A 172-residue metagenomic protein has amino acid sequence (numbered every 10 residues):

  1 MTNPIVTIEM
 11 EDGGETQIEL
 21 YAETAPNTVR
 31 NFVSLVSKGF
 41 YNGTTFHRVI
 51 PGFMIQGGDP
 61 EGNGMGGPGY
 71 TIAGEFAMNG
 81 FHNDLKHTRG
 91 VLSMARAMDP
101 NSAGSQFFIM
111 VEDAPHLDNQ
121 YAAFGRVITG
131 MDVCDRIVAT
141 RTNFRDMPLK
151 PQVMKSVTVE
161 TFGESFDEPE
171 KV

Functional and structural regions predicted by a protein language model:
M1-V172: Cyclophilin-like peptidyl-prolyl cis-trans isomerases
